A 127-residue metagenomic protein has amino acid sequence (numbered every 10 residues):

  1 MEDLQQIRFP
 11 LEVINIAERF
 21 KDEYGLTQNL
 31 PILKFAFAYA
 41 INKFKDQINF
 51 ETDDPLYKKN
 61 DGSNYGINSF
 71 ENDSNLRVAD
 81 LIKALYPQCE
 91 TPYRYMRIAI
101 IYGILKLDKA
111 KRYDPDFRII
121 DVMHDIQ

Functional and structural regions predicted by a protein language model:
D3, P10-P31, F35, N64-Y65: Surface-exposed, Lys/Arg-rich phosphate-binding patches that contact polyanionic backbones
Q5-R8, I100-I101: Generic preference for hydrophobic/aromatic residues in regular secondary structure cores
I16, F20, P31-F35, D53 (+5 more regions): A general marker of short, structured functional hotspots
Y24, Y39, F44, Y57 (+5 more regions): Sequence-level detector for tyrosine residue identity
T27-D53, L107-A110: Short, basic amphipathic alpha-helical segments that act as recognition/interaction helices in nucleic-acid-binding
N42-P87: Short, positively charged interaction helices/loops
S69-F117: Intrinsically disordered, low-complexity, charge-dense segments enriched in Lys/Arg and Glu/Asp interspersed
F117-Q127: Glycine-rich, aromatic-bearing surface loops/beta-hairpins
